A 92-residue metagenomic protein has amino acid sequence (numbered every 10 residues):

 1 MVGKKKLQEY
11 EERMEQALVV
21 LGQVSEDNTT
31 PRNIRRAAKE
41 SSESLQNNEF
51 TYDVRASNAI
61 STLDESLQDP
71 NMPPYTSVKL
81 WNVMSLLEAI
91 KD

Functional and structural regions predicted by a protein language model:
M1-A37: Short terminal alpha-helical segments
M1-K5, S42-N48: Boundary/linker elements of alpha-helical solenoid repeat scaffolds
L7-A17, E49-I60: Short amphipathic alpha-helical heptad-repeat segments
E12-E15, K39, E43-Q46, W81 (+1 more regions): Generic structural signal for well-ordered, non-transmembrane alpha-helical segments in soluble/cytosolic regions
V24-N28, L45-N48, L67-P70: Secondary-structure edge/capping motif, primarily at the C-terminal ends of alpha-helices and the immediately following
N33-E40, S57, S77-N82: Short, charged, amphipathic alpha-helical segments
E65-D92: Amphipathic alpha-helical binding modules
